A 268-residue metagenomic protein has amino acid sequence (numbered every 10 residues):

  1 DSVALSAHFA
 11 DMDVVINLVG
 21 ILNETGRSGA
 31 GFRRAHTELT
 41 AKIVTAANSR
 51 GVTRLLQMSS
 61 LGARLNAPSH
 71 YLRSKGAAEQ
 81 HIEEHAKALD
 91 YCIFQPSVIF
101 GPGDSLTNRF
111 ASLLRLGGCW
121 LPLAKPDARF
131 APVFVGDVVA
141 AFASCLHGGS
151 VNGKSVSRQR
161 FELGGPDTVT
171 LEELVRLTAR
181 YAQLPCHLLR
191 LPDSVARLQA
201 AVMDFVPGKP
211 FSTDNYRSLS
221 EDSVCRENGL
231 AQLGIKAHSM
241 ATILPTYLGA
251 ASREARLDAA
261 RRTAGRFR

Functional and structural regions predicted by a protein language model:
D1-R50, L61-N66: NAD(P)H-binding glycine-rich loop region in Rossmannoid oxidoreductase-like domains and their noncatalytic homologs
E24, L61-R73, I99-D104: Conserved catalytic-site region of short-chain dehydrogenase/reductase
R33-T37, L56, K75: Short alpha-helix in the Rossmann-fold core of NAD(P)-dependent oxidoreductases
S59, Q80-G103, N108: Conserved beta-loop-beta element that borders a ligand/cofactor-binding pocket
S112-C145, G149, K154-G164: A conserved pocket-lining segment of Rossmann-fold NAD(P)-dependent short-chain dehydrogenase/reductase
R129-G136, F161-Y181, R190-A201, K236-H238: Substrate-binding strand-loop-helix patch in Rossmann-like NAD(P)-dependent oxidoreductase/epimerase domains
S194-R268: A hydrophobic C-terminal alpha-helical subdomain
